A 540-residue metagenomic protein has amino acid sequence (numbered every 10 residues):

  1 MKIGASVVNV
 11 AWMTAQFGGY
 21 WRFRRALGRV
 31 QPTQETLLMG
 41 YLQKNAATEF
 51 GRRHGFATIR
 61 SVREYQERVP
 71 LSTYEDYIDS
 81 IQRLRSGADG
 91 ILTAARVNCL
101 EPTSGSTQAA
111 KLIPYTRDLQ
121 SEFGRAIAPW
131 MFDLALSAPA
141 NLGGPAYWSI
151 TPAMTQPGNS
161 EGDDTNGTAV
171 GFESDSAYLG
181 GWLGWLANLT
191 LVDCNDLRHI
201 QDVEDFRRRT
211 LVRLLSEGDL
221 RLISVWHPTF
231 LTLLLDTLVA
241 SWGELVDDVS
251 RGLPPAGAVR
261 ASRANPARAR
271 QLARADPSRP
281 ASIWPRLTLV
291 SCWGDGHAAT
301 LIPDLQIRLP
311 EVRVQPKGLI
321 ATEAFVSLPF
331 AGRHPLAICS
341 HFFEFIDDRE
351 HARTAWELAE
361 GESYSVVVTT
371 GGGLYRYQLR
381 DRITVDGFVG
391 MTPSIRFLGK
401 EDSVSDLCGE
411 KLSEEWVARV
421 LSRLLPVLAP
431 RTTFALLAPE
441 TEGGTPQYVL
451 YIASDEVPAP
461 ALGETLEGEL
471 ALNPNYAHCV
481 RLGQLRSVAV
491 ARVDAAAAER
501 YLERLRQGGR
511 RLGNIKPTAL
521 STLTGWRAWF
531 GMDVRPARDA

Functional and structural regions predicted by a protein language model:
M1-R52, A57, Y65, V69 (+1 more regions): Active-site glycine/GP-rich loop and adjacent strand/helix microenvironment that borders small-molecule binding pockets
P32, T36-L100, L112, D118 (+3 more regions): Active-site diphosphate/adenylate-binding microenvironment
N98-P102, E323-V326: Contiguous, well-ordered alpha-helical segments that form the cores/surfaces of helical PPI scaffolds
L100-P114, L234, V490: Conserved adenylation A10 loop of the ANL superfamily
E101, P114-L119, I150-P152, S224-H227 (+2 more regions): Glycine-rich, histidine-containing beta strand-loop boundary motifs that form or position
Q108-P114, Y147, N159, T165 (+1 more regions): Conserved small-residue
A109-A110, T155, D402-S405: A short, flexible beta-alpha/helix-coil linker loop
L134-W185: Active-site cavity-forming subdomains of large catalytic enzyme subunits
